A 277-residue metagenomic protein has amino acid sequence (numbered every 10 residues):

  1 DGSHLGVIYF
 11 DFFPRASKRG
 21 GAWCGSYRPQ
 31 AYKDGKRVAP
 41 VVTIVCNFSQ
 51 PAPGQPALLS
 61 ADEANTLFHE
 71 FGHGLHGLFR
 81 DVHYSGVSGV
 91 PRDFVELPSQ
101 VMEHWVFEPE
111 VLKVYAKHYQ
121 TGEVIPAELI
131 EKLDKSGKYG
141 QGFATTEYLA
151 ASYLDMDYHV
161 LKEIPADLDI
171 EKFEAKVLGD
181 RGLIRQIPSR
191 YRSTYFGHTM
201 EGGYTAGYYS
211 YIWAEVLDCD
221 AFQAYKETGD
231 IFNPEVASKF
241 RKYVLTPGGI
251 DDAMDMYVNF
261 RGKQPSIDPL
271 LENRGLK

Functional and structural regions predicted by a protein language model:
D1-K277: Cation-handling catalytic/transport regions enriched in His/Asp/Glu
